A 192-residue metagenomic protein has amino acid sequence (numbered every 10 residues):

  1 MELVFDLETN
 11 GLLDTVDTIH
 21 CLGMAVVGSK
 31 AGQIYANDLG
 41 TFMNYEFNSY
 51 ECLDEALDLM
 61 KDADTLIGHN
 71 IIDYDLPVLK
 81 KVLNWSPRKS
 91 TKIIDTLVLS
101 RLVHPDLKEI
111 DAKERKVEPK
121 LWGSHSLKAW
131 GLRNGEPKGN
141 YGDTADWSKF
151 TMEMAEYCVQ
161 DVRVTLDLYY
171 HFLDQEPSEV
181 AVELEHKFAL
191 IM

Functional and structural regions predicted by a protein language model:
M1-L121: Conserved RNase H-like, two-metal-ion catalytic cores of nucleic-acid enzymes
D73-Y74, S124-H125, H186-A189: A generic alpha-helix surface/boundary motif
K81-V82, L102-P105, R133, L168-H171 (+1 more regions): Active-site catalytic microenvironments for nucleophilic, acid-base chemistry
S90-L99, G139, T144-M192: Mixed-charge, glycine-rich, non-catalytic linkers/tails in nucleic-acid processing enzymes
L107, E136-N140: Short helix-interrupting loop/turn segments at helix-coil junctions
L121-K128, V159-V162: Amphipathic alpha-helical transducer elements in NTP-driven molecular machines
A129-P137: Glycine-rich, acidic and aromatic/proline-enriched surface loops and short helix-turn segments that act as binding
